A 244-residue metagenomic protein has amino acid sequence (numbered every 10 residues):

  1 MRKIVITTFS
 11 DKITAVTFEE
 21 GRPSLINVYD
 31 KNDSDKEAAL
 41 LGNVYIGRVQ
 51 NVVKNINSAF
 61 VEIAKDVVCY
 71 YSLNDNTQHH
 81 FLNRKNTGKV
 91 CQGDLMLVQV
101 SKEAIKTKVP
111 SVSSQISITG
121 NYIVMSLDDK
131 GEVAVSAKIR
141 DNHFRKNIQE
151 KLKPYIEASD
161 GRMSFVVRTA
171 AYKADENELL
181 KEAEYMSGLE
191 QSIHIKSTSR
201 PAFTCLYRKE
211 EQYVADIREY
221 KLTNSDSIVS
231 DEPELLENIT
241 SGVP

Functional and structural regions predicted by a protein language model:
M1-A39, N43-V49, K89-P244: OB-fold/S1-family RNA-binding modules
I13-T14, I56-V61: Short aromatic-glycine-enriched beta-strand elements
N51-V53: Nucleic acid-processing catalytic cores of prokaryotic defense/repair systems
N55, V68-Y70, Q92, M96: Short helix C-cap/helix-to-loop transition motifs enriched in small/turn-promoting residues
I63, L73, V100-K102: Residues immediately flanking
I63-A64, Q115: A structural signal for conserved, well-ordered secondary-structure elements that form binding/interaction cores
V67-H80: A short macromolecule-binding patch
F81-K85: Short alpha-helix capping/helix-loop boundary micro-motifs
